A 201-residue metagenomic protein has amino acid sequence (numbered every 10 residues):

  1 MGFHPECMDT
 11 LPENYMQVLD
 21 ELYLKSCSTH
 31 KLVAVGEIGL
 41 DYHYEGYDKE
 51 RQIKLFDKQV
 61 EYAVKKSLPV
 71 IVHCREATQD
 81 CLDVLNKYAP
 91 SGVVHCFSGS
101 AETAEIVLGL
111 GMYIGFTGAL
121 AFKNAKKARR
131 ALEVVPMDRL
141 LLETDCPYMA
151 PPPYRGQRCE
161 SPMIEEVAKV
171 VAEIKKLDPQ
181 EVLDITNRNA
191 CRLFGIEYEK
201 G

Functional and structural regions predicted by a protein language model:
M1-G201: Mid-domain alpha/beta scaffold segments of enzyme catalytic cores
